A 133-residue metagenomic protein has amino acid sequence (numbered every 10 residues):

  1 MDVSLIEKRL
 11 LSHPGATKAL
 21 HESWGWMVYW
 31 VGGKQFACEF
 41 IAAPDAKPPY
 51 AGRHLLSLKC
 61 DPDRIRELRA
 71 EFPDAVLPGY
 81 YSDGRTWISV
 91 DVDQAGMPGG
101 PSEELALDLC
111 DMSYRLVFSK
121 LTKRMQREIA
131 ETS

Functional and structural regions predicted by a protein language model:
M1-S133: Charge-dense, helix-prone N-terminal extensions
